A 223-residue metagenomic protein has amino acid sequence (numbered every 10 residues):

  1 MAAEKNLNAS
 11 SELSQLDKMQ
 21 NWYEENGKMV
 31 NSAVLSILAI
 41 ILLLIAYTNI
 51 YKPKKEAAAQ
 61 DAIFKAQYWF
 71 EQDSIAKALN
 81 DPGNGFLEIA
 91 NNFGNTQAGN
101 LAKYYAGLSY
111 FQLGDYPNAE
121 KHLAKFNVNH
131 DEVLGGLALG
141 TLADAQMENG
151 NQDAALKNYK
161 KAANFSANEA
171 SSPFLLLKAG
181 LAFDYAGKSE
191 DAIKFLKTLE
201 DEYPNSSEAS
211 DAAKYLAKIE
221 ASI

Functional and structural regions predicted by a protein language model:
M1-S36: N-terminal positive-inside, membrane-proximal cytosolic segments immediately preceding the first
P53, A90-G99, L113, V128-G135 (+2 more regions): Short solvent-exposed coil/turn linkers within tandem alpha-helical repeat scaffolds
I75-L79, Y116, Q152, S189: TPR-repeat structural position
